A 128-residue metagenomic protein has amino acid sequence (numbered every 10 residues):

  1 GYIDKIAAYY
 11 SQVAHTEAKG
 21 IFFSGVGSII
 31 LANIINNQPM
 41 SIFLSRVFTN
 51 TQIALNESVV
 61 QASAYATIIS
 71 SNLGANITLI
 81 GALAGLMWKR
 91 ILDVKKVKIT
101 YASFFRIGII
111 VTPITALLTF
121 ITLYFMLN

Functional and structural regions predicted by a protein language model:
G1-I3, I121: Juxtamembrane "helix exit" motif at the C-terminal ends of alpha-helical transmembrane segments in multi-pass membrane
I3-V97: Membrane-interfacial helix-loop connectors
L73-N128: Juxtamembrane and boundary regions of transmembrane helices in multi-pass small-molecule transporters and channels
